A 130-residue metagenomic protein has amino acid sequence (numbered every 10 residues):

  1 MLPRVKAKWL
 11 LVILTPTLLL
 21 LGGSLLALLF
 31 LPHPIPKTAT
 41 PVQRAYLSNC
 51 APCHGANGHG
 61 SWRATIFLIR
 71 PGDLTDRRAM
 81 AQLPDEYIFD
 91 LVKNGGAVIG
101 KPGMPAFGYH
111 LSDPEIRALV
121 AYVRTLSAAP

Functional and structural regions predicted by a protein language model:
L2-L18: N-terminal Sec-pathway targeting helices
V5, T65-D73, K93-L126: Axial heme c-ligation environment in periplasmic c-type cytochrome domains
L20-L47: Electrostatic cytochrome c docking/interface patches
S24, L29-F30, G55-W62: Short acidic/polar micro-motifs centered on Gly/Asp/Asn
T40-A51, L83, Y87, D113: Sequence context surrounding c-type heme c attachment/ligation sites in exported
Q43, A56-F89, F107: Gly/Gly-Pro-rich "capping" loops immediately C-terminal to redox-active cysteine motifs in periplasmic/lumenal
Y46-A56, M104, L119-V123: The canonical Cys-X-X-Cys-His
A129-P130: Short, solvent-exposed mixed-charge patches
